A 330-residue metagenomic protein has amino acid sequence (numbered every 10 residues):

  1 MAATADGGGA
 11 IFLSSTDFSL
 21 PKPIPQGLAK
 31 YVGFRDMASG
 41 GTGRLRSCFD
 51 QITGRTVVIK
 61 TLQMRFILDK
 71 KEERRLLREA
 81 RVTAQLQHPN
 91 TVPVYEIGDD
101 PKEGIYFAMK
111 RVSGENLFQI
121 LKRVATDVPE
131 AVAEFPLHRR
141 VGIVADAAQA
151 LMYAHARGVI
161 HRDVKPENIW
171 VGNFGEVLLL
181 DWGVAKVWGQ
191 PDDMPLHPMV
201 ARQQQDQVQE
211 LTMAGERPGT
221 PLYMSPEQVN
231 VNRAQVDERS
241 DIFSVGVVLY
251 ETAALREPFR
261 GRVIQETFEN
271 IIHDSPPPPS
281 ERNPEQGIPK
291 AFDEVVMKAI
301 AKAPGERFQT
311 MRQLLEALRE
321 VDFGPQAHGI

Functional and structural regions predicted by a protein language model:
R44: Conserved N-lobe ATP-binding subsite of Hanks-type protein kinase domains, especially the beta3 VAIK lysine
F49-T56: Conserved N-lobe loop of protein kinases adjacent to the ATP-binding glycine-rich P-loop
Q63-Q85: AlphaC helix of the eukaryotic protein kinase fold
E96-G98: A short, aromatic-enriched beta-strand patch in the conserved N-lobe beta-sheet of the protein kinase catalytic domain
K102-N116, I120: Conserved short submotifs of the Hanks-type protein kinase catalytic core that shape the nucleotide-binding pocket
I143-V144: Activation segment signature within eukaryotic-like protein kinase domains
Q149-V159: Protein kinase catalytic-loop region centered on the HRD/HxD motif
L151, W170, T220-G329: C-terminal lobe helix-coil module of Hanks-type protein kinase domains
